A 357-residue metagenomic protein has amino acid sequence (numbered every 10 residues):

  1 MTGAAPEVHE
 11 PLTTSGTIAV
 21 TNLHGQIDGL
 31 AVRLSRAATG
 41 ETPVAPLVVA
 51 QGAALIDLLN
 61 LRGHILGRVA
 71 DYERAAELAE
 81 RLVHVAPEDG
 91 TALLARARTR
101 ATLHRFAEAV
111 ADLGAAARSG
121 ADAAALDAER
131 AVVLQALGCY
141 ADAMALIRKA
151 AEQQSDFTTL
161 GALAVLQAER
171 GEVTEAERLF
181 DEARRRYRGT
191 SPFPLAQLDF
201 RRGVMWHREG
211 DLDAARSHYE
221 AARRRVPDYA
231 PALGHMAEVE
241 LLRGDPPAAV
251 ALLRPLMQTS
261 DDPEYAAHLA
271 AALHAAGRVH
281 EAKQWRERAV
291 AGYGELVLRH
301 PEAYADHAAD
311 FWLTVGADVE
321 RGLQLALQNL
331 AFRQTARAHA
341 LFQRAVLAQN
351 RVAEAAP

Functional and structural regions predicted by a protein language model:
M1-V85, T91, A111: N-terminal leader/linker segments that initiate helical-solenoid repeat arrays
P46, A50-A53, P87, A121 (+6 more regions): Residue signature of alpha-solenoid helical repeat architecture, marking inter-repeat boundaries and helix-start
A54, L61, A95, E129 (+5 more regions): Canonical tetratricopeptide repeat
D57, H64, R98, V132 (+6 more regions): Residue-level recognition of tetratricopeptide repeat
R62, L66-V69, L103, L137 (+6 more regions): Structural motif corresponding to the intra-repeat A-B loop/turn of tetratricopeptide repeats
